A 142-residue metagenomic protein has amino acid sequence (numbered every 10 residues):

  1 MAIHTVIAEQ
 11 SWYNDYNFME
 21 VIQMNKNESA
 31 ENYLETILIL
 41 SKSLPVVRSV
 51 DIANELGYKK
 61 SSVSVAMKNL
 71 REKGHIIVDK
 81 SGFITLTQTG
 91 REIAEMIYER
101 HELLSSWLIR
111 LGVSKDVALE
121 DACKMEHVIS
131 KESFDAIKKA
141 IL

Functional and structural regions predicted by a protein language model:
I3-Y16, L44, E120-L142: C-terminal regulatory/oligomerization modules of transcriptional regulators
N25-Y58: N-terminal helix-turn-helix DNA-binding core of bacterial DNA-binding proteins
Y33, I52, V63-K73: Basic amphipathic alpha-helical segments that dock to polyanions
E55, I93, R110: Residues within the alpha-helical elements of helix-turn-helix
G57-Y58, S81, V113: The short coil/loop that forms the "turn" connecting the two helices of the helix-turn-helix
S61, D116: Key DNA-contact positions within bacterial/archaeal DNA-binding proteins
K73-D79: A short, conserved structural fragment
G82-R100: Basic, amphipathic "hinge/linker" alpha-helix immediately C-terminal to the N-terminal HTH DNA-binding motif
